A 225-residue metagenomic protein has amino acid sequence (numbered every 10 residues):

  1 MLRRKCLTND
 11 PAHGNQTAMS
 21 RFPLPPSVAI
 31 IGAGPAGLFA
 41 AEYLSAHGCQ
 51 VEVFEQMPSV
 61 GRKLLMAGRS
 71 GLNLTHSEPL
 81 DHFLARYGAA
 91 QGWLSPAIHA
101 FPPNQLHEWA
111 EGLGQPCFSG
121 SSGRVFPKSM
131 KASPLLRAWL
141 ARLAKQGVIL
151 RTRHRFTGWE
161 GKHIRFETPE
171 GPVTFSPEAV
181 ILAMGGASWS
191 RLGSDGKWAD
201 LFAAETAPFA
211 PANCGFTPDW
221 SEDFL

Functional and structural regions predicted by a protein language model:
L2-V28, A46-H47: Extreme N-terminal leader/targeting segments of oxidoreductases
S27-V53: N-terminal Rossmann-like FAD-binding beta1-loop-alpha1 element of flavoenzymes
I31, M66, L182-A183: Redox-cofactor binding/interface segments in oxidoreductases and associated redox assembly factors
S45-R69: Glycine-rich FAD pyrophosphate-binding loop
M57-V60, L65-M66, T75, D81 (+2 more regions): An anion/pyrophosphate-binding glycine-rich loop and adjacent beta-alpha core in soluble alpha-beta enzymes
G71-S119: Glycine-rich active-site loop/strand segments that organize a redox cofactor
L94-P102, S122-A141, A187-S194, G215-D219: Short beta-strand to alpha-helix junction loop
R142-L225: Predominantly flavin-linked oxidoreductase catalytic cores and closely associated redox partners
